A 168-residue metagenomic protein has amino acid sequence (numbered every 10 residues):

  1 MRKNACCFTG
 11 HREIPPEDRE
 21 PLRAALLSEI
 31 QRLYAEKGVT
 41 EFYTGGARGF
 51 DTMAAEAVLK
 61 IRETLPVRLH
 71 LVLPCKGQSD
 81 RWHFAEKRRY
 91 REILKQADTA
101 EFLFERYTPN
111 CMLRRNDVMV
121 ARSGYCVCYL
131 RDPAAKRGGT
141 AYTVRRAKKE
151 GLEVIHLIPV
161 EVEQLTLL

Functional and structural regions predicted by a protein language model:
M1-L168: Acidic/glycine-enriched connector segments
